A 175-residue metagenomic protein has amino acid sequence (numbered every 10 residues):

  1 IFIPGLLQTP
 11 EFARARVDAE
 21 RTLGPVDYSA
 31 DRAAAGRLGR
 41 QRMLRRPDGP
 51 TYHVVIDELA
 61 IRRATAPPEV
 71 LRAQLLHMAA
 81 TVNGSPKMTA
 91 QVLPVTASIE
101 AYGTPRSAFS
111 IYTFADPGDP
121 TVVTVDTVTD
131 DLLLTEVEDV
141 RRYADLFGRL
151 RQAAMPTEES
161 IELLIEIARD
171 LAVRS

Functional and structural regions predicted by a protein language model:
I1-S175: Hydrophobic protein-protein interaction segments
